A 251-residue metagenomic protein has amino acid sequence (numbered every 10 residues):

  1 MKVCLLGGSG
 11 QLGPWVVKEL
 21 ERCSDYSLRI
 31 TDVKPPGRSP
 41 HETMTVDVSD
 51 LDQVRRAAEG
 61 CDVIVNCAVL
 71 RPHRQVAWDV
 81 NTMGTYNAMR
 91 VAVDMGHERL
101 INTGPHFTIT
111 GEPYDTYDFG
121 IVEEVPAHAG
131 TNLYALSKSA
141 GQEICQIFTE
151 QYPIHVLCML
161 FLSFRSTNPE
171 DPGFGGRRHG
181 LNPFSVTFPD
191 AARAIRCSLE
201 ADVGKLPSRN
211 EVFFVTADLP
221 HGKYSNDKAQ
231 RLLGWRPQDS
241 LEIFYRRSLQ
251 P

Functional and structural regions predicted by a protein language model:
V3-C23: N-terminal Rossmann NAD(P)H-binding glycine-rich loop of SDR-like oxidoreductase domains
P36-G37, T45-M83: NAD(P)H-binding glycine-rich loop region in Rossmannoid oxidoreductase-like domains and their noncatalytic homologs
S49, V76-N87, M95, L136-S137 (+1 more regions): Glycine-rich NAD(P)-binding loop of the Rossmann-fold in SDR/ketoreductase-type enzymes
N87-T131: Conserved Rossmann-fold NAD(P)-dependent oxidoreductase catalytic core, especially the SDR/UDP-sugar
I109, L133, Q151-R177: Flexible, glycine-rich beta-alpha linker
T116-V156: Catalytic helix-loop patch of NAD(P)-dependent Rossmann-fold dehydrogenases
F161-F174, S185-R209: Alpha-helical substrate-binding/gating segment
P172-F174, N210-R236, P251: Conserved C-terminal active-site "lid" loop/helix of NAD(P)H-dependent oxidoreductases that clamps the redox cofactor
